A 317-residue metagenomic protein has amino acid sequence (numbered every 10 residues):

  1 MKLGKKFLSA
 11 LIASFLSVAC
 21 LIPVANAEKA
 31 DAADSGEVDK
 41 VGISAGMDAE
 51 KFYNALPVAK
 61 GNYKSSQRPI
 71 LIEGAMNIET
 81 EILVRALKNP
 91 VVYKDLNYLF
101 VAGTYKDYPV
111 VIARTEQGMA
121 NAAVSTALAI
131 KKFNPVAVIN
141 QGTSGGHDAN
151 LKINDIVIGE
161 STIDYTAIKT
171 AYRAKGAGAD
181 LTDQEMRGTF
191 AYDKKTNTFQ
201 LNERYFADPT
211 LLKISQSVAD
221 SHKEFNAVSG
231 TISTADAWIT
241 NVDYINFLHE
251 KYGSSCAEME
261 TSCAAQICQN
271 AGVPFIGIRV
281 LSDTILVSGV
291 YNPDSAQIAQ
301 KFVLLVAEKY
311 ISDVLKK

Functional and structural regions predicted by a protein language model:
M1-I12: Bacterial N-terminal signal peptides that target proteins for export
A13-A19: Bacterial N-terminal signal peptides
L21-S35: Sec-dependent signal peptide cleavage junction
G36-A127: N-terminal short beta-loop-beta anion/metal-coordinating cradle
N134-V136: Proline-aspartate-enriched helix->loop->beta-strand connector
D148-H249: Mid-sequence, gly/pro-rich, charge-dense loop/helix-turn segments that line enzyme active sites
A235-G277, L286: A C-terminal functional module that forms or caps the active site or interfaces directly with catalytic machinery
I285-K317: His/Asp/Glu-rich mid-to-C-terminal helical/loop segments that flank catalytic regions of hydrolases
